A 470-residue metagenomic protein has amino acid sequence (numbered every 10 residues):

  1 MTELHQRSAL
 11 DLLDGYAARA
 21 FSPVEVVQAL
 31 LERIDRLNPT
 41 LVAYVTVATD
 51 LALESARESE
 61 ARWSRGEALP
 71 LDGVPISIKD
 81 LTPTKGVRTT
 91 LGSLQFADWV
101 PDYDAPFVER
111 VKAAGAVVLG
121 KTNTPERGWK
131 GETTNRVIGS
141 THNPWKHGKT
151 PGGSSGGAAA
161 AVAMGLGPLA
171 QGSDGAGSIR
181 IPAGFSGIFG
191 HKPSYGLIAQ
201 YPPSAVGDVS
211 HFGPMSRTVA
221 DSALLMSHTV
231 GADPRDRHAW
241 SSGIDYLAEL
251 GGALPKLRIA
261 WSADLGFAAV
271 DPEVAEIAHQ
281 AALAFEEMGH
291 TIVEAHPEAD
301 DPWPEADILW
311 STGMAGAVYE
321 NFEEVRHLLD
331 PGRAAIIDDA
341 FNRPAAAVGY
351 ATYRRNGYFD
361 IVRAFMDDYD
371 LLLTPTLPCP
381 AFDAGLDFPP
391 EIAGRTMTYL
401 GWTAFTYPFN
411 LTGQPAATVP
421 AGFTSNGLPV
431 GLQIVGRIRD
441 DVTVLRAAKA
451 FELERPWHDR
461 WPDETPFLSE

Functional and structural regions predicted by a protein language model:
M1-L53, E287-G289, A347, R460-E470: An N-terminal boundary/leader segment
P23-Q28, R57, L247, V270-H296 (+5 more regions): Acyltransferase
L30, A52, S222, I259 (+4 more regions): Residue-level signal for inorganic ion chemistry
A52-E54, R62-V137: Acidic/His- and Gly-rich active-site-bordering loop/insert found across diverse amide/peptide-bond hydrolases
L71-L91, G251-S262, S311-R363, P375 (+2 more regions): Short helix-loop capping/hinge segments that flank enzyme active sites or metal/cofactor-binding pockets
L94, V137, H238-S242, E305 (+3 more regions): Short, surface-exposed loop/helix-turn segments at secondary-structure junctions that function as lids/hinges flanking
P101-D233, N410-G431: Short glycine/serine-rich loop segments
F189-E276, Q280, A299, E454-E470: A short helix-breaking turn/cap at a secondary-structure junction
